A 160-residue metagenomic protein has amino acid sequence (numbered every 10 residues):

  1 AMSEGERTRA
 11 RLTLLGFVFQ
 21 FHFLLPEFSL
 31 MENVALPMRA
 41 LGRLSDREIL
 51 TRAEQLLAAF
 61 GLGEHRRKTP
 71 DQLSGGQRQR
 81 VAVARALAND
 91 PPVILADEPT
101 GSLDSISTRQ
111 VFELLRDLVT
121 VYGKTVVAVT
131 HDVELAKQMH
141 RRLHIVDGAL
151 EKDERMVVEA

Functional and structural regions predicted by a protein language model:
A1-Q138, R142: ABC family nucleotide-binding domain
M139-R155: H-loop (His-switch) and adjacent beta-strand-loop-beta switch element of ABC-type ATPase nucleotide-binding domains
V157-E159: A short acidic/small-residue loop/turn micro-motif
